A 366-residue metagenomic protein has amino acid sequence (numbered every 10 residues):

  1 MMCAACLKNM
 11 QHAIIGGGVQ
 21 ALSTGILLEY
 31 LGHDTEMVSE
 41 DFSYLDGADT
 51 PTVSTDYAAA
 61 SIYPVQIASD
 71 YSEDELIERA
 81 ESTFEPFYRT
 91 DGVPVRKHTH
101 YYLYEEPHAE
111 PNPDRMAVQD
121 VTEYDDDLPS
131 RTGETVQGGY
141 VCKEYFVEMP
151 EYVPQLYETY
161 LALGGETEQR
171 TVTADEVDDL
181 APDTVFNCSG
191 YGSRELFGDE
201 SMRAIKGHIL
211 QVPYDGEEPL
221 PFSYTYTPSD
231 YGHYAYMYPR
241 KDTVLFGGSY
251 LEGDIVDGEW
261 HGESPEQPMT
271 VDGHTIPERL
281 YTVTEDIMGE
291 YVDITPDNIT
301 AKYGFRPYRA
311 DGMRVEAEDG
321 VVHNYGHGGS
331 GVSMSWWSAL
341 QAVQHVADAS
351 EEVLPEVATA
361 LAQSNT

Functional and structural regions predicted by a protein language model:
N9-G18: Beta1/beta-strand and adjacent pyrophosphate-binding region of the FAD-binding site in flavoprotein oxidoreductases
I15, A181-G190, A339: Short hydrophobic core segments
I26-L31, M37-E40, D46-P51, D56 (+4 more regions): Active-site substrate-recognition segment that forms the wall of the catalytic cavity or substrate channel
E40-R79, K97-H98, Q119-Q137: Glycine-rich active-site loop/strand segments that organize a redox cofactor
T50, S82-L163: Flavin (FAD/FMN) cofactor-binding and adjacent substrate-gating region of FAD-dependent oxidoreductase domains
Y71-T83, G139-Q155, V271-I276, S333-S335: Short beta-strand to alpha-helix junction loop
G165-L180: A conserved short coil-to-beta-strand element within the FAD-binding core of flavoproteins
D293-T366: C-terminal catalytic lobe of FAD-dependent flavoproteins
